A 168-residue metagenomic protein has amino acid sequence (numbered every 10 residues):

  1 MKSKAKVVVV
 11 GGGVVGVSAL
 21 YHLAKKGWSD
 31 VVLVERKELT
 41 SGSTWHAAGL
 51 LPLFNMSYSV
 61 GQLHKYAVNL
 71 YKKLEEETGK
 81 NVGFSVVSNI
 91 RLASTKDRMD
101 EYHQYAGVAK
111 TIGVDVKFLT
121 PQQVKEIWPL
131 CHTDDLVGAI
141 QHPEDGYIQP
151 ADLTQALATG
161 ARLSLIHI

Functional and structural regions predicted by a protein language model:
K2-G13: Beta1/beta-strand and adjacent pyrophosphate-binding region of the FAD-binding site in flavoprotein oxidoreductases
G16: N-terminal Rossmann-fold NAD(P) dinucleotide-binding loop
L20, A24, G160: Gly/Ala-rich phosphate-binding loop of Rossmann-like dinucleotide-binding domains, activating on the conserved
A24-T44: Glycine-rich FAD pyrophosphate-binding loop
E38-S41, T120-H132: Mobile beta-alpha loop/short-helix "lid" or hinge segments that flank ligand
G49-I127: Dinucleotide-binding Rossmann-like beta1-alpha1 core, especially the glycine-rich loop that anchors the ADP
V82-R91, Y105, I112, K125-S164: Helix-loop-beta segment of a Rossmann-like dinucleotide-binding subdomain
I166-I168: Conserved small/polar residues in nucleotide/adenosyl-binding loops
